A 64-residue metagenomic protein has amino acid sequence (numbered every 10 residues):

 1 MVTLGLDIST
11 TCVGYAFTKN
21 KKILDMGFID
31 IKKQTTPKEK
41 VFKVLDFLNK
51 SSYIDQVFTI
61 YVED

Functional and structural regions predicted by a protein language model:
M1-D64: Phosphate- and other anionic-substrate recognition elements at nucleic-acid/protein interfaces
